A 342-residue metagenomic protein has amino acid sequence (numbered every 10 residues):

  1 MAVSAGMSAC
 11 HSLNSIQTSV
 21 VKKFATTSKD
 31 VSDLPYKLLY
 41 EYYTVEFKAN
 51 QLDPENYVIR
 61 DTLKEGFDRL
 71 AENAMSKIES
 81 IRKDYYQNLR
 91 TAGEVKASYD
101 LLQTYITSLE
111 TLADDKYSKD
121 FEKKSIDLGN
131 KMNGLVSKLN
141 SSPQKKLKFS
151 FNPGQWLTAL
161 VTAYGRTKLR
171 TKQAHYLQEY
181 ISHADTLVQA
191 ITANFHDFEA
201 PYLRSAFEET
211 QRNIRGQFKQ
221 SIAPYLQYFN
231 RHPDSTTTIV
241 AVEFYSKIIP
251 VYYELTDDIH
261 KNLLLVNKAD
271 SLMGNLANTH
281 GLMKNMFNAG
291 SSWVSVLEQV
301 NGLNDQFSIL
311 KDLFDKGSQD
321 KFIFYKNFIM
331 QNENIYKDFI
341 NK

Functional and structural regions predicted by a protein language model:
M1-S4: Sec-dependent N-terminal signal peptides
G6-A9: C-terminal motif of bacterial Sec signal peptides marking the signal peptidase cleavage site
H11-S15: Bacterial signal peptide processing site
Q17-T44: Post-signal peptide N-terminal segment of mature Sec-exported envelope proteins
Y36-K131: Post-signal peptide N-terminal segment of secreted/secretory-pathway proteins
T107-E110, D114, S137-N140, D312 (+2 more regions): Charged/polar positions within long, soluble alpha-helices
S125, G129-S292: Extended amphipathic alpha-helical interaction segments
S271, N278-K342: Extended, charged low-complexity segments that frequently continue into or abut oligomerization scaffolds
